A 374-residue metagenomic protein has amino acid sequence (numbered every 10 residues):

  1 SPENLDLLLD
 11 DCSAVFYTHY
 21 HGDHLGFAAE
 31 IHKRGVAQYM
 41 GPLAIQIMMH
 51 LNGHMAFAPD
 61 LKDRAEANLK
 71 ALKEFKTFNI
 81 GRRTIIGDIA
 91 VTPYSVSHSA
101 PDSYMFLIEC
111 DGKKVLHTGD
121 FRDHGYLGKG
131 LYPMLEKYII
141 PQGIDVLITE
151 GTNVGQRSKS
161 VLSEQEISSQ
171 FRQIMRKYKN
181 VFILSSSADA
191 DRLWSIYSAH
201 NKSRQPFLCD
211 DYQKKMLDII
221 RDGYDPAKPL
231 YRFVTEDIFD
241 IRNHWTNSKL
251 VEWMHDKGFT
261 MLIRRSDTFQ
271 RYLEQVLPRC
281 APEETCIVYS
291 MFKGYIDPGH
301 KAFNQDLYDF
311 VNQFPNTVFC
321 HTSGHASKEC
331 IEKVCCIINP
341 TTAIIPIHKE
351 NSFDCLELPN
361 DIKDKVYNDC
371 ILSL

Functional and structural regions predicted by a protein language model:
S1-A14, G22-A190, S195, D225-A227: His/Asp/Glu-rich metal-coordinating catalytic cores of metallo-dependent phosphodiesterases/hydrolases acting on
D10-D11, I31-A37, D111, Q173-V181 (+4 more regions): Short, surface-exposed connector motifs at secondary-structure boundaries
Y20, L43, S99, G119-F121 (+7 more regions): Active-site metal-binding loops of divalent metal-dependent hydrolases
V36-I47, I148, P206-K215, V288-M291 (+1 more regions): Short internal beta-strands
A37-Y39, F57, K70-A71, F75-G81 (+11 more regions): Non-globular, low-confidence helical/coil segments that flank catalytic cores
I45-M49, D191, K214-I219, Y295-H300 (+1 more regions): Short, charged/polar "capping" segments at the starts of alpha-helices and the immediately preceding loops
Q156-A281, V288, I347: Hard-cation-handling environments
K202, D237-L374: C-terminal regulatory/interaction regions
